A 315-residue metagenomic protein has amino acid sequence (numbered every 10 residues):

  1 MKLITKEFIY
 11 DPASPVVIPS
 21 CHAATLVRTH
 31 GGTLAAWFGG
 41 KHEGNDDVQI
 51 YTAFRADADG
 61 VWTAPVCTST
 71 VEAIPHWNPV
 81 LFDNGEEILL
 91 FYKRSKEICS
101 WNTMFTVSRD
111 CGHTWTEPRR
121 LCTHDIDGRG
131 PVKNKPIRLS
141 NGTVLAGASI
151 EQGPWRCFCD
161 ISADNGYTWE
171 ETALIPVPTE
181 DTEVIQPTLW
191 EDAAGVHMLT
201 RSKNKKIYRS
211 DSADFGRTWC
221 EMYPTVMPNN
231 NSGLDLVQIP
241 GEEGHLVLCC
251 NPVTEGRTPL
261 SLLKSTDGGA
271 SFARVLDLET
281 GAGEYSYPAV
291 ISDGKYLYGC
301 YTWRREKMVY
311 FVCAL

Functional and structural regions predicted by a protein language model:
M1-L315: Asp-box/BNR beta-propeller blade signature and adjacent active/binding-site loops in extracellular glycan-interacting
